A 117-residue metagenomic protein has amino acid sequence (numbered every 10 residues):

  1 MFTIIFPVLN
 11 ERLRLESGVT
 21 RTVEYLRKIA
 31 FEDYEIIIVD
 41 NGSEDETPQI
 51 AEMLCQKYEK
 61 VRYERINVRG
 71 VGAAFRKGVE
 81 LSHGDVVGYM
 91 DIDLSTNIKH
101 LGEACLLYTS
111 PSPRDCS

Functional and structural regions predicted by a protein language model:
M1-T3, E35: Cell-envelope/extracellular polymer assembly enzymes that use nucleotide-activated donors
E11-R27: Short, well-formed alpha-helical segments that are part of the catalytic scaffolds of diverse glycosyltransferases
T22, N97-L107: A short, amphipathic alpha-helix embedded in the catalytic core of nucleotide-handling enzymes
A30-G42, E64: Short beta-strand/loop segment that forms part of the nucleotide-sugar
I37, P48-L81: Conserved donor nucleotide-binding strand/loop of the catalytic core
D40-P48, L94: A conserved acidic beta->alpha catalytic loop
V87: Short aromatic/hydrophobic "clamp" motif used to bind/position activated sugar donors
Y108-S117: Single conserved hydrophobic/aromatic residue that forms the stacking wall/gate of nucleotide- or nucleobase-binding
